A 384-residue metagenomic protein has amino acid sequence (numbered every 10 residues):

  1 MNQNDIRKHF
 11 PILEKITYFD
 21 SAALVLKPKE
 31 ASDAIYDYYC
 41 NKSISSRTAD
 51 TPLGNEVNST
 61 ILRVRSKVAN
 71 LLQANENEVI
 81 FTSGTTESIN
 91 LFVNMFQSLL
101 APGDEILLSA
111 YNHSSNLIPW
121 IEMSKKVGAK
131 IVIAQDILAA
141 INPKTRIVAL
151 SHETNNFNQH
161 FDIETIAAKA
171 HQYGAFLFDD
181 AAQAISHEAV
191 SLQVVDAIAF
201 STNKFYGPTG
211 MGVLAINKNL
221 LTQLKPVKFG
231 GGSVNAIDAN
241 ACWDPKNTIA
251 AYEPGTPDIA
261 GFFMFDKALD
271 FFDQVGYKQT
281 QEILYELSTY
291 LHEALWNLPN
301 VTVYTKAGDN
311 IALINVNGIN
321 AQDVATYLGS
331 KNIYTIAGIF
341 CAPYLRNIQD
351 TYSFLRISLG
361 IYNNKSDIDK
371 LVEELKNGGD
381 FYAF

Functional and structural regions predicted by a protein language model:
M1-F384: Pyridoxal 5′-phosphate
